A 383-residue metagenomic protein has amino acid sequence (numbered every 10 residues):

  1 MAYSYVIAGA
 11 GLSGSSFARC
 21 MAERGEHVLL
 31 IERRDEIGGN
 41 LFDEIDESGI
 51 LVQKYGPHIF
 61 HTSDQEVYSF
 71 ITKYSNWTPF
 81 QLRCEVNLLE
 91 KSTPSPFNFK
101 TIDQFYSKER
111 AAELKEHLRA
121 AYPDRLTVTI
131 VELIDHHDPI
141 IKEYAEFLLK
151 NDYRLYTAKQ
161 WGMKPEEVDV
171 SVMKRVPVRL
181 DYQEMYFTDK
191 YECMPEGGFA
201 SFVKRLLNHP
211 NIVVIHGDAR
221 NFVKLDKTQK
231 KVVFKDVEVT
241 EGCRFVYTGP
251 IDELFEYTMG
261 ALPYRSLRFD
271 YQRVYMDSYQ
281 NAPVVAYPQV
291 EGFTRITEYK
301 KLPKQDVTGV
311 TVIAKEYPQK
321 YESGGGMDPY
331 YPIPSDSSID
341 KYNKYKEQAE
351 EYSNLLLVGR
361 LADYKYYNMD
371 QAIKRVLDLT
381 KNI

Functional and structural regions predicted by a protein language model:
Y3-L30: N-terminal Rossmann-like FAD-binding beta1-loop-alpha1 element of flavoenzymes
R19, E23, D43, N208 (+2 more regions): Short, well-ordered alpha-helices that flank and scaffold nucleotide-derived cofactor binding pockets
A22-E47: Glycine-rich FAD pyrophosphate-binding loop
R24, N221-Q348: Mid-domain catalytic core of redox enzymes that form a hydrophobic substrate pocket/lid adjacent to a catalytic redox
G38-N40, L88-L89, P94-P96, D103 (+7 more regions): Short catalytic/ligand-binding loop motif for oxyanion handling, primarily in non-cytosolic enzymes, centered on
S48-Y122: Dinucleotide-binding Rossmann-like beta1-alpha1 core, especially the glycine-rich loop that anchors the ADP
L89-T93, K100-E241: Active-site/ligand-binding neighborhood in enzyme catalytic cores
D328-I383: C-terminal catalytic lobe of FAD-dependent flavoproteins
